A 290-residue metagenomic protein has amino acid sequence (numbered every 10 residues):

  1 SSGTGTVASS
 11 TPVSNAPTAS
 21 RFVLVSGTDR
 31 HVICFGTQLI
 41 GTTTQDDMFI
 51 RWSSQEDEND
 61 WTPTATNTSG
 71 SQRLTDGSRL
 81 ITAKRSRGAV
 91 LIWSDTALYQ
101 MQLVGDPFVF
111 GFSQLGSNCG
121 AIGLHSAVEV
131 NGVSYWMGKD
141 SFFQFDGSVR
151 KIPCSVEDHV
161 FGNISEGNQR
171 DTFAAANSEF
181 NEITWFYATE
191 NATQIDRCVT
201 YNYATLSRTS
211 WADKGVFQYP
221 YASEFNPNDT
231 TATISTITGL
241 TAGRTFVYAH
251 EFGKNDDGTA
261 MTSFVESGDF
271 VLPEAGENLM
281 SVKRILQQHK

Functional and structural regions predicted by a protein language model:
G3-F173, T209-V216: Beta-propeller and closely related beta-pinwheel folds
S78, G116-V133, K139-K290: Beta-sheet repeat architectures centered on beta-propellers
